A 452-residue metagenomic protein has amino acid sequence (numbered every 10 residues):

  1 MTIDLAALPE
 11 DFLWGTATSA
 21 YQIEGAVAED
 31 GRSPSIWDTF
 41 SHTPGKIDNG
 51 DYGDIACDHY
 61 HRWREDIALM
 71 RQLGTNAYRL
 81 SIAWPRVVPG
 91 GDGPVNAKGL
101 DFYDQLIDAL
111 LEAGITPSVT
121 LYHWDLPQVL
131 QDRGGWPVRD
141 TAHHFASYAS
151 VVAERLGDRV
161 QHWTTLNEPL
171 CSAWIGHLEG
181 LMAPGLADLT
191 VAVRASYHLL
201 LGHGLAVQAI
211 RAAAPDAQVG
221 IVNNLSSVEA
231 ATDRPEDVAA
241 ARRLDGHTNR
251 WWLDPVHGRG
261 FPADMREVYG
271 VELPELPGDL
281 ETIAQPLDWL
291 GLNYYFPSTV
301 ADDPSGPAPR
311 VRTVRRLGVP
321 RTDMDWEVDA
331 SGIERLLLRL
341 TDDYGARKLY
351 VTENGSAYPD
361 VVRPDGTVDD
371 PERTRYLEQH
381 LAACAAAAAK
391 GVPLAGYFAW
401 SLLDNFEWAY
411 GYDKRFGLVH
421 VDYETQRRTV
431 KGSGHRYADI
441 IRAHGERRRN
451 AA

Functional and structural regions predicted by a protein language model:
T2-I47, G90-D92, L100-A452: Active-site region of glycoside hydrolase catalytic domains
D11-L13, Y60, A77: A common structural microfeature
P34-A68: Aromatic- and Gly/Pro-rich amphipathic surface segment
Y52-H59, D92-G99, T141: Short secondary-structure transition/capping motifs
H59, M70-L73, L80-S81, L110 (+2 more regions): Hydrophobic/basic alpha-helical segments enriched in Actinobacteria
R62-A83, Q285-W289: Catalytic domains of carbohydrate-active enzymes, especially glycoside hydrolases
I82-V95: Glycine-rich, proline-tolerant flexible connector loops at the mouths of alpha/beta enzymes
